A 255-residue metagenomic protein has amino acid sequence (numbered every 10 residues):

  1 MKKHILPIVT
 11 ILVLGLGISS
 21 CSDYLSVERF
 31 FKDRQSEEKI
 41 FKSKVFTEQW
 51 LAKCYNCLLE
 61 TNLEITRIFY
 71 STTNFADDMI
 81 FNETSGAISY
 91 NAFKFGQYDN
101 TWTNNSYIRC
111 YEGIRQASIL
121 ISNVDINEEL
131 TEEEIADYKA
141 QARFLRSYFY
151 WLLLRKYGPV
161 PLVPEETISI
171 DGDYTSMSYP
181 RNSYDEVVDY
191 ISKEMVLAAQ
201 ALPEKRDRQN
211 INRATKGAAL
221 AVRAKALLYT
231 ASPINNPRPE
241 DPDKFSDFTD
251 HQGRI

Functional and structural regions predicted by a protein language model:
M1-I8: Bacterial N-terminal signal peptides that target proteins for export
T10-L14: Hydrophobic helical h-region of N-terminal Sec-dependent signal peptides in bacterial secretory/periplasmic proteins
G15-K42, I191, A224, P239: Bacterial Sec-dependent N-terminal signal peptides
C21, L25-S26, N62-L63, I80 (+1 more regions): Proline-centered turn/helix-capping motifs that create local helix->coil transitions or kinks
K42-N62, T66, E83-Y157, S176-I211: Conserved, well-structured interaction surfaces
L154-R155, P161, Y229-R238: Short coil/turn linking the two alpha-helices of tandem helical-hairpin repeats
N210-L220: Aromatic-lined, polymer-binding surfaces characteristic of secreted/periplasmic polysaccharide-degrading enzymes
R238-R254: A solvent-exposed, charged loop/short amphipathic helix patch at secondary-structure junctions
